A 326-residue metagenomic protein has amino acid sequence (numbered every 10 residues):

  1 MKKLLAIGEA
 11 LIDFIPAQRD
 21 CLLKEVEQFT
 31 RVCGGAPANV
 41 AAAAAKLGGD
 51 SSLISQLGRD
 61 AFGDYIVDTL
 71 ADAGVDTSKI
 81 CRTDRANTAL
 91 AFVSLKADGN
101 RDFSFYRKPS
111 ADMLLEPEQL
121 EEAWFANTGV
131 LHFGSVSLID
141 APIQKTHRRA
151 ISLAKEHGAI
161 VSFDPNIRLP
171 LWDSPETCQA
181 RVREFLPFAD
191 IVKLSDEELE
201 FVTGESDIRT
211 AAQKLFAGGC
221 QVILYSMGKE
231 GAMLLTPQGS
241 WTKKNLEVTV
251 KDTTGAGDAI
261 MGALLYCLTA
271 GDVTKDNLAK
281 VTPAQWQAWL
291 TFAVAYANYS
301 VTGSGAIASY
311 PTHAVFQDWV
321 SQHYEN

Functional and structural regions predicted by a protein language model:
M1-D76, N326: Glycine-rich phosphate/adenosyl-contacting loop at the front of the ribokinase-like
K2-L5, S152, S206-N326: Conserved phosphate-binding/catalytic region of the ribokinase-like
A42, L90-S94, G231-L234: Short beta-strand scaffold segments in enzyme catalytic cores
D50-F133, Q317-N326: Conserved N-terminal subdomain of the carbohydrate kinase-like
A89, S135-I139, A297, G303-A306: Glycine-rich phosphate/pyrophosphate-binding beta-alpha loops
P109-E118, L171-T177, L278-K280: Short gly/ser/thr-rich secondary-structure transition/capping motifs
V136-Q213, C220, E230-G231: Conserved beta-alpha-beta core of the PfkB/ribokinase-like small-molecule kinase fold
